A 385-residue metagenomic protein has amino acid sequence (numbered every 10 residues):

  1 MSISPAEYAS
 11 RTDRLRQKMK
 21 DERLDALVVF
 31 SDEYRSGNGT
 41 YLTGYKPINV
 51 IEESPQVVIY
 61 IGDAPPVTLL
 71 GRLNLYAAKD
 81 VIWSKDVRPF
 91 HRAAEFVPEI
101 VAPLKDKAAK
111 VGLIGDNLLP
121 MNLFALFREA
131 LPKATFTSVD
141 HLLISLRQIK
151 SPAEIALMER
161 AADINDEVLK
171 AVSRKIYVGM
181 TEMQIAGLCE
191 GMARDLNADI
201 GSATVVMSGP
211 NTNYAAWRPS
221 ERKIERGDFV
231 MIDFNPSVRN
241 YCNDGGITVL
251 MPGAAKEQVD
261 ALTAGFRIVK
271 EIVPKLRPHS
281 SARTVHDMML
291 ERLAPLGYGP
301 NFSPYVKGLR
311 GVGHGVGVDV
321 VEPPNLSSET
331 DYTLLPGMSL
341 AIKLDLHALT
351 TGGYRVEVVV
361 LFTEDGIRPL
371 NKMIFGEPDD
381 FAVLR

Functional and structural regions predicted by a protein language model:
M1-R385: Active-site neighborhoods and metal-handling regions in enzymes and metal-associated proteins
